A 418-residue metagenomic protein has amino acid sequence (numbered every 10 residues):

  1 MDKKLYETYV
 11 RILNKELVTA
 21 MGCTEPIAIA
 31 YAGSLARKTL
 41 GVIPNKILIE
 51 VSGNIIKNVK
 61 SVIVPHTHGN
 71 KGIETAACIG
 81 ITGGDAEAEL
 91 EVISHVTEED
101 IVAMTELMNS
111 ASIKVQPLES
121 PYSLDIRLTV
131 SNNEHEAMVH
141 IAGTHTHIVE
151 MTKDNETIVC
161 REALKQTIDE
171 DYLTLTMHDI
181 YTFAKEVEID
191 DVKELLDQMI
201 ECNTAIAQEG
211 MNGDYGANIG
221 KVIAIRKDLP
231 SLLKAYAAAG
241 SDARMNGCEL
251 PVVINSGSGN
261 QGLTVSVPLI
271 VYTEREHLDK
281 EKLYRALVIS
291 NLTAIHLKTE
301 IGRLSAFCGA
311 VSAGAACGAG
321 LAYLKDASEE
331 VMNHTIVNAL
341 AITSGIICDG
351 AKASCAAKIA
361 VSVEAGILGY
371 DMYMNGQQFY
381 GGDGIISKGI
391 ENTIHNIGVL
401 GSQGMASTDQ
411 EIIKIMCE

Functional and structural regions predicted by a protein language model:
M1-V10, G41-I56, D228-G247, D279-L297 (+1 more regions): Acidic-glycine-rich active-site phosphate/pyrophosphate-binding loop
Y9-V18, I55-I63, A243-I254, A294-L304 (+1 more regions): Glycine/charged-rich beta-loop-alpha catalytic/anionic-binding loops adjacent to active sites
T19-L35, L250-V267, C308-S312: Conserved phosphate/anionic-ligand binding catalytic regions in large, soluble enzymes, centered on
A20-T24, N54-N58, V62-P65, A142-T146 (+3 more regions): A structural signal for small-residue-enriched, beta-sheet-centric alpha/beta enzyme cores and oligomeric scaffold folds
I27-I126, V130: Early transmembrane hairpin of solute transport permeases
A36-T39, P65, Y272-R285, I295-V361 (+1 more regions): Hydrophobic alpha-helical bundle architecture
I43-I47, A88-I93, V115-Q116, D190-L196 (+8 more regions): Flexible, glycine/charged-enriched surface loops at secondary-structure junctions
M108-G247, E411-E418: Signature of multi-pass transmembrane helix bundles
